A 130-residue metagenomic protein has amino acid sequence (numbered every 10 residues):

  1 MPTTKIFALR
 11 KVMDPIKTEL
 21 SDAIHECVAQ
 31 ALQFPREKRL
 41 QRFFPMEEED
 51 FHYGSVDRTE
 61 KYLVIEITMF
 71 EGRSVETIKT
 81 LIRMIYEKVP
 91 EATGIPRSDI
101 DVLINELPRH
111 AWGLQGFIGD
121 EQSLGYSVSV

Functional and structural regions predicted by a protein language model:
M1-V130: Interaction-mediating elements
